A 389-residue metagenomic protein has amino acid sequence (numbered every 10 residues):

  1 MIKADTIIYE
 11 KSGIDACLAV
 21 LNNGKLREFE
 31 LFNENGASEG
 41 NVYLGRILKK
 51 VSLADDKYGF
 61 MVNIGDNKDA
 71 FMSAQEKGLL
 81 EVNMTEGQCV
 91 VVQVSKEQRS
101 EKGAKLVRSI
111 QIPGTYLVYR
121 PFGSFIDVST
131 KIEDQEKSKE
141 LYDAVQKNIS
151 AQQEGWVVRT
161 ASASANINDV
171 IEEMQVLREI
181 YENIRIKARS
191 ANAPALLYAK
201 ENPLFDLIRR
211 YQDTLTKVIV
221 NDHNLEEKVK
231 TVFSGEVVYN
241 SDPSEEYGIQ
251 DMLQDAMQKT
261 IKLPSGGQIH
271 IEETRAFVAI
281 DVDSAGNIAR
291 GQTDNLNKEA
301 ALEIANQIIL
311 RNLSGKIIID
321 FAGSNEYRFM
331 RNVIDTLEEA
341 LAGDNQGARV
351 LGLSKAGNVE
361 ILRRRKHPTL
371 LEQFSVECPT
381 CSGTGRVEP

Functional and structural regions predicted by a protein language model:
M1-A37, V42-I47, E86-R275, E372-P389: OB-fold/S1-family RNA-binding modules
D5, Y58-F60, Q98-R120, L177 (+1 more regions): Conserved glycine-centered short motifs in functionally critical loops
A16, D55-V62: Short aromatic-glycine-enriched beta-strand elements
N22, N33, N63-K68, A74-E76 (+4 more regions): A short beta-strand motif that forms part of the nucleic acid-binding face of small beta-barrel RNA-binding folds
E30-E34, K68-N83, I132-E133: Beta-strand/loop nucleic-acid-binding surfaces
V51-A54, Q98: A generic structural motif
K77, S124-I126, A163-S164, S284-N287 (+1 more regions): A short, flexible beta-alpha/helix-coil linker loop
V82-N83, F205-Q212, I304-G315: Short, basic/hydrophobic alpha-helical segments
